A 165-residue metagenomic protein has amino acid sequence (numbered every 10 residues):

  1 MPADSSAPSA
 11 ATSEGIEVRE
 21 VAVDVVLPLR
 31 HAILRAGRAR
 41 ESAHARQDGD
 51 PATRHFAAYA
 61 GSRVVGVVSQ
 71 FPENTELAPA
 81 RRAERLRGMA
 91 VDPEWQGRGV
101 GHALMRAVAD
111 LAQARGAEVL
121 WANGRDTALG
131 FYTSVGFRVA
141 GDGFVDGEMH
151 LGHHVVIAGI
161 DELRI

Functional and structural regions predicted by a protein language model:
S6, E14-L27: A short beta-loop-alpha structural element at the N-terminal edge of CoA-dependent acyl/N-acetyltransferase catalytic
V23-D24, P28-S42: Helix-loop element at the rim of GNAT/NAT acetyltransferase active sites that forms part of the acceptor-substrate
E41-S42, T53-A57, V67, G88 (+2 more regions): Short hydrophobic/aromatic beta-strand element in the GNAT-like acyltransferase core that lines or flanks the acyl-donor
A57, R63-N74, R85-A90: Conserved beta-strand in the GNAT
V91, G97-D110: Conserved acetyl-CoA-binding loop-helix of GNAT-fold acetyltransferases
M105, A112-R125: Conserved GNAT acetyl-CoA-binding A-motif
R125-D126, V145-I165: C-terminal "cap" of GNAT-fold acetyltransferases
T133-G143: Conserved acetyl-CoA-binding loop of GNAT-fold acetyltransferases
